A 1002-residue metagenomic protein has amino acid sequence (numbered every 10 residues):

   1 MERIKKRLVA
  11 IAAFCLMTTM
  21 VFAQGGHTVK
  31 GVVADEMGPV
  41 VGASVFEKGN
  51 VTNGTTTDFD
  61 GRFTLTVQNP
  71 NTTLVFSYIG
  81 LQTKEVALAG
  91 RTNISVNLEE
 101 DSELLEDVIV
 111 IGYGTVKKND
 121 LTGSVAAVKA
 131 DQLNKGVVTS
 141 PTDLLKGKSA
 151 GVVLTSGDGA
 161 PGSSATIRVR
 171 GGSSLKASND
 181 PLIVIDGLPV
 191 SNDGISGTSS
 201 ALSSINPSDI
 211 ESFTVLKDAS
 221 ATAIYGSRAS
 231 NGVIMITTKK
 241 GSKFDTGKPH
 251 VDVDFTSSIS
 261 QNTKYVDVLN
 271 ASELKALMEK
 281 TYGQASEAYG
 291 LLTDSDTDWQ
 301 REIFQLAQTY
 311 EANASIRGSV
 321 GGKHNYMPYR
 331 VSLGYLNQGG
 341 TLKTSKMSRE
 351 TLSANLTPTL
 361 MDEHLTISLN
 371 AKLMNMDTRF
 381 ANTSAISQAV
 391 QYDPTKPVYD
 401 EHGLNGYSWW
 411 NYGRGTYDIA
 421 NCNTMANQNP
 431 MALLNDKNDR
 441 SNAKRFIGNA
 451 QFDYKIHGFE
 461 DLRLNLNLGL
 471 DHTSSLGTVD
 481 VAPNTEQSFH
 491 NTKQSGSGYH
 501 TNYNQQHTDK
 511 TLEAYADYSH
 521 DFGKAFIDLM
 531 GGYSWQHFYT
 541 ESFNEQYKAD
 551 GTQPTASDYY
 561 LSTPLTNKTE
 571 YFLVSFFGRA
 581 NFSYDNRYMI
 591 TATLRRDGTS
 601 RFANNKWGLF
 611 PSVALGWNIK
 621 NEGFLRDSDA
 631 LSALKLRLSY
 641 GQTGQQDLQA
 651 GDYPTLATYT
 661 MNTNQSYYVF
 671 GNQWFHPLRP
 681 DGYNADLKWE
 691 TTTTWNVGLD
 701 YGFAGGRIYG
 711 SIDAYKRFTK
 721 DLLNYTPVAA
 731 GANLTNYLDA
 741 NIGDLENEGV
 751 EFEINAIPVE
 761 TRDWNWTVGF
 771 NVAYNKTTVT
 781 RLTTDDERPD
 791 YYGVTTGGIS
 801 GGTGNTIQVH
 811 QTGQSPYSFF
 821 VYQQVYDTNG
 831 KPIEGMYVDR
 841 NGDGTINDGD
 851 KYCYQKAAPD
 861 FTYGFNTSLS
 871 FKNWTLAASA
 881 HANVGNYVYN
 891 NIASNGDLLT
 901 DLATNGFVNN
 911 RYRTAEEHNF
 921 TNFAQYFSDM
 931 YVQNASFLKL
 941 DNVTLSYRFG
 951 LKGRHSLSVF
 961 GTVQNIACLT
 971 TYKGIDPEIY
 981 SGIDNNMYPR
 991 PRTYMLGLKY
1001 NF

Functional and structural regions predicted by a protein language model:
M1-M361, L365-M374, N382, I447-G448 (+1 more regions): Short, small/polar-rich motifs associated with maturation and membrane association, primarily at protein termini
P39, Q82-E85, P189-V190, H364 (+7 more regions): Short, solvent-exposed loop/turn motifs
F76, I183, F582, R840 (+1 more regions): Short aromatic-centered micro-motifs
L133, D180, I210, G290 (+10 more regions): Extracellular/periplasmic, surface-exposed regions of secreted and cell-surface proteins
D252-T293, A740, I757-A857, T971: Conserved small-residue
D267-L269, V481-P483, Q546-K548, D785-D786 (+2 more regions): Short Gly/aromatic-enriched secondary-structure transition segments
M431, T599, T828-K831, H881-Q964: Extracytoplasmic gating/loop element in the C-terminal half of outer-membrane beta-barrel translocons and assembly
A857-V888: Glycine-rich, aromatic-lined ligand/substrate-binding cores of catalytic and carbohydrate-binding domains
